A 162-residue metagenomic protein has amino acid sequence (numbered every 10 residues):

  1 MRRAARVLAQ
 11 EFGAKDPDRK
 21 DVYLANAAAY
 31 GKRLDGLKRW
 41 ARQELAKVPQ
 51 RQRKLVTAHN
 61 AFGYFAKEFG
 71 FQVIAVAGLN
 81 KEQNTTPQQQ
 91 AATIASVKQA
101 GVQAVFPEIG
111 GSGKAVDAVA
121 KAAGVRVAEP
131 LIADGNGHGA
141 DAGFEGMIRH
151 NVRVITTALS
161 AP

Functional and structural regions predicted by a protein language model:
M1-P162: Extracytoplasmic metal-acquisition and chelation regions
